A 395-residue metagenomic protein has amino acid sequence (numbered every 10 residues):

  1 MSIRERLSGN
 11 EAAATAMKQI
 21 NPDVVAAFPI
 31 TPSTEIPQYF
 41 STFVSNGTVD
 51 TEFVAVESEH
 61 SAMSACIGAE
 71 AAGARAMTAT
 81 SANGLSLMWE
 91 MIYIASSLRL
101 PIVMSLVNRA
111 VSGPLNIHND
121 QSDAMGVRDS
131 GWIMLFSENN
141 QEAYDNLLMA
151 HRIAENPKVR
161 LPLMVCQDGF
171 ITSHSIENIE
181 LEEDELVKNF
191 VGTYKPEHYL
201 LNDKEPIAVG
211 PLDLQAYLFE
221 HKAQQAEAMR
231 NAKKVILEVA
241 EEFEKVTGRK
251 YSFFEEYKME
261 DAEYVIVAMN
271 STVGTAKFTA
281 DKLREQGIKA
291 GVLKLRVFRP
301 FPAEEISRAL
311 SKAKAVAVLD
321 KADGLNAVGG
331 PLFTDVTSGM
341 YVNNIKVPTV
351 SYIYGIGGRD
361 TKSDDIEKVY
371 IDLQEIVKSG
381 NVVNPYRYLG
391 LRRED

Functional and structural regions predicted by a protein language model:
M1-G126, G131-W132, L148, G390-D395: Thiamine diphosphate
I36-Y39, A65-I67, M88-I92, G113-N119 (+6 more regions): Short acidic, glycine/serine/threonine-rich loops at helix termini
S41-N46, F278-V292, Y341-V342: Short helix-loop-beta junction
R109-A110, Q167-H174, Y194, N270 (+2 more regions): Glycine-rich beta-alpha junction loops
H118-P162, C166-G169, K346-R359: Conserved thiamine diphosphate
P162-E255: Conformationally flexible catalytic loops at phosphate/diphosphate-handling active centers
M259-I288, F301-R308: Redox- and metal-dependent alpha/beta enzyme cores, enriched for Fe-S-associated oxidoreductases and cofactor-handling
D320-D395: Peripheral docking tails and interdomain loops at the edges of cofactor- or intermediate-handling domains
